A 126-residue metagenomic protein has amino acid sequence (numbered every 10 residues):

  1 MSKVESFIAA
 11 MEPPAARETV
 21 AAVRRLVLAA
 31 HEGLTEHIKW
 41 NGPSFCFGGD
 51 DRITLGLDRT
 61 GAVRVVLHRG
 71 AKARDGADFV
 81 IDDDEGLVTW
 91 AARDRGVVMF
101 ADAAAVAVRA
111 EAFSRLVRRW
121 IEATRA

Functional and structural regions predicted by a protein language model:
M1-A126: Charge-dense, helix-prone N-terminal extensions
